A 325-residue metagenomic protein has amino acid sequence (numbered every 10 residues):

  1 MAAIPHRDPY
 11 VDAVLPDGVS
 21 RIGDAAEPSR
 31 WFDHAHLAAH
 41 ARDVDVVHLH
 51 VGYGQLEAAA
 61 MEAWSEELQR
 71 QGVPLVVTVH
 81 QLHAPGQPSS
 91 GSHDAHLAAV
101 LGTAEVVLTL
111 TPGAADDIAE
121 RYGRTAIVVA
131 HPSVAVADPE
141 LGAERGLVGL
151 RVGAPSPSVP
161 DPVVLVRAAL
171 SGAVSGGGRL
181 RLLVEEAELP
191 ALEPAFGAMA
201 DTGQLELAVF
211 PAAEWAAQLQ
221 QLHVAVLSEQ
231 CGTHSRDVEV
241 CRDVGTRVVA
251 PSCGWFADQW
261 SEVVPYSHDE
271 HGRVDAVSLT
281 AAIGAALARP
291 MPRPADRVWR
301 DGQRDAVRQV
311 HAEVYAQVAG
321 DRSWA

Functional and structural regions predicted by a protein language model:
R30, H36-A59, V76-T78, V226-S228: Short N-terminal targeting/anchoring amphipathic segment
Y53-L56, P74-S90, V106: A short, histidine- and acid-enriched strand-loop-helix "catalytic/donor-clamping" loop that lines the nucleotide-sugar
A63-P74, S90-V106: Membrane-proximal helix-turn-helix segments that form the acceptor-binding/catalytic region of lipid-linked
G102-A119, G123-D138: Donor nucleotide-sugar binding/catalytic pocket of nucleotide-sugar-dependent glycosyltransferases
R145-Q204: Conserved catalytic-core segment of nucleotide-activated headgroup transferases in glycan assembly
A217-T233, D243-T246: Acidic donor-binding loop of glycosyltransferase active sites
R247-C253, A257: Short hydrophobic beta-strand element within catalytic cores of glycosyltransferases and related nucleotide-activated
E270-S278, G284-A325: A charged, aromatic-enriched C-terminal amphipathic alpha-helix characteristic of glycosyltransferases across folds
